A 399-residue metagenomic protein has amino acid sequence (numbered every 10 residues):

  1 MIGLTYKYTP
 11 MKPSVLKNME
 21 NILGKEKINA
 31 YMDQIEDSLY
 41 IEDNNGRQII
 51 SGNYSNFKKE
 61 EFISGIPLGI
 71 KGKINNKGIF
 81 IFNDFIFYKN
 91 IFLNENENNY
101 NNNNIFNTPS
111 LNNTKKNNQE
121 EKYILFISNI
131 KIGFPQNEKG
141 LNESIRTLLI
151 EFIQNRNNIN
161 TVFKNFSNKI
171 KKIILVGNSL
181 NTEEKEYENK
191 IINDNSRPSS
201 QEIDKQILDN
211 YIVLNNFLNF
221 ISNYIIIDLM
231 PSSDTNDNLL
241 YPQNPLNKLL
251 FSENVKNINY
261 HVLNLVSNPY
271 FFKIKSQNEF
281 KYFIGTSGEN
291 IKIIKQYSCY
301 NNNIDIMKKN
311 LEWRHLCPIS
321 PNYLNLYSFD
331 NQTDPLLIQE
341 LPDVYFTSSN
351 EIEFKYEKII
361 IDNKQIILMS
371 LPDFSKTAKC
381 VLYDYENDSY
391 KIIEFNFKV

Functional and structural regions predicted by a protein language model:
M1-V399: Extended recognition/assembly regions associated with phosphoester-bond processing machinery
